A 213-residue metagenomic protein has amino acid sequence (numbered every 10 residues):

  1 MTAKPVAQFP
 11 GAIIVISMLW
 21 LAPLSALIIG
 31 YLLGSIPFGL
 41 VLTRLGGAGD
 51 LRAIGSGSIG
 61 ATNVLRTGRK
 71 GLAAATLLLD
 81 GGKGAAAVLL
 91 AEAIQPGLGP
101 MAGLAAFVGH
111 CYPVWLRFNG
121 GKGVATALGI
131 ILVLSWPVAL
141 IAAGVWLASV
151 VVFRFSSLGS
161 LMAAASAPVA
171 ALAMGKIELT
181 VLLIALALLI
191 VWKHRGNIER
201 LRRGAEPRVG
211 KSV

Functional and structural regions predicted by a protein language model:
Q8-A26, G82, A86-A102, L132-V138 (+1 more regions): Helix-coil boundary and interhelical linker segments in multi-pass alpha-helical membrane proteins
A26, G30, S35, G39 (+15 more regions): Alpha-helical transmembrane segments in multi-pass membrane proteins
G39-R44, G109-N119, W146-F153, H194-E199: C-terminal ends of transmembrane helices
L40-A73, N197-V213: Cytosolic, membrane-interface loops and tails of multi-pass inner-membrane proteins
G49-A61, W115-L128, F155-L161: Short, non-helical or kinked segments that cap or interrupt transmembrane helices
L65-G68, A91-Q95, G109, V124-F153 (+1 more regions): Interfacial segments of multi-pass membrane proteins
L140, S156-A164, M174-L186: Loop-to-transmembrane alpha-helix initiation sites
A143, V152-L161, L186-L188, K193-R200 (+1 more regions): RNase H-like, Mg2+-dependent phosphodiesterase core, and more generally RNA phosphate-backbone-engaging helix-loop
